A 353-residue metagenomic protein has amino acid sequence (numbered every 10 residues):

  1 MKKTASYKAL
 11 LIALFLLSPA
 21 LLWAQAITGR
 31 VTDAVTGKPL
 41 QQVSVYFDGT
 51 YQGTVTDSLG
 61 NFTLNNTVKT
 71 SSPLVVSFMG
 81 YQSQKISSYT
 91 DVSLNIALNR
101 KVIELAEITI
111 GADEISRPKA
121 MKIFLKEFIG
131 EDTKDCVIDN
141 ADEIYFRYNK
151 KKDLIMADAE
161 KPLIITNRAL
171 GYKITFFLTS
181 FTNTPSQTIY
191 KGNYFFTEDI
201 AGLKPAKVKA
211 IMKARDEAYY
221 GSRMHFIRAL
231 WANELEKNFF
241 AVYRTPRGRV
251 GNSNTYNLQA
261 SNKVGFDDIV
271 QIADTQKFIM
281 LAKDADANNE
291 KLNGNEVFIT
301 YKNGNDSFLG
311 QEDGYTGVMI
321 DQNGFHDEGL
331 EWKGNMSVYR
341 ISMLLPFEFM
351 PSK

Functional and structural regions predicted by a protein language model:
M1-R30: Bacterial Sec-dependent N-terminal signal peptides
I27, A34-G49: Short, ordered, surface-exposed loop/turn motifs in non-cytosolic proteins
T36-Q41, L64-S71, K283-A287, M343-L344 (+1 more regions): Short Pro-Gly-centered beta-turn/loop motif in secreted/extracellular proteins
V43-F47, L64, P73-V75, I110: Hydrophobic beta-strand segments
F47, V75-I86: A short, solvent-exposed loop/turn motif at the edges and junctions of modular extracellular/periplasmic domains
Y51-N61: Short, acidic Ser/Thr/Gly-rich low-complexity loop/linker segments typical of extracellular and cell-surface proteins
L59-N66, S93: Short, surface-exposed beta-strand/beta-hairpin micro-motifs centered on an aromatic residue
L94-K353: Surface-exposed, low-complexity/disordered segments and acidic/polar micro-motifs at processing/linker regions
